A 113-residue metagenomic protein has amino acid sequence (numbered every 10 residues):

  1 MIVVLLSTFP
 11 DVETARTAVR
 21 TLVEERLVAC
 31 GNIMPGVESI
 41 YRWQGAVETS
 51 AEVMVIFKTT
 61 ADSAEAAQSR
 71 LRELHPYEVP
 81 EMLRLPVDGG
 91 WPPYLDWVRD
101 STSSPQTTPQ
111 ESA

Functional and structural regions predicted by a protein language model:
M1-A113: Positively charged, small/polar-rich N-terminal and surface patches that mediate targeting and assembly and bind
